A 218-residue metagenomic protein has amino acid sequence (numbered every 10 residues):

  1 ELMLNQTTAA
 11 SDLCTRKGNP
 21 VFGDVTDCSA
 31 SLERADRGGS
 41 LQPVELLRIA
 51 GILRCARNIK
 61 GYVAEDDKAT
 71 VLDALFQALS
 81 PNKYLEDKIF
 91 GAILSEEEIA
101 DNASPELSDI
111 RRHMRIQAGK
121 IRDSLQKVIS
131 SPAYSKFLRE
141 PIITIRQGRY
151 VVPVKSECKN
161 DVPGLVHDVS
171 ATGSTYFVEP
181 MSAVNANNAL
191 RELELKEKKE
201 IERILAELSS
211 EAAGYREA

Functional and structural regions predicted by a protein language model:
E1-E106, I110, A218: Conserved amphipathic alpha-helical "coupling/scaffold" segments that transmit conformational changes between domains
T8, R57, R111, R115-A118 (+5 more regions): Alpha-helical coiled-coil heptad-repeat register
T15, A64, L125, I129-P132 (+3 more regions): Coiled-coil heptad-register positions
E33, L94, R122, Q126-A133 (+4 more regions): Signal for well-folded cores of large energy- and translation-related assemblies
P81-E97, N187-A206: Extended, charged coiled-coil "arm/hinge" scaffolds of SMC/Rad50-like chromosome-maintenance ATPases and other large
I99-H113, K199-A218: Charged, surface-exposed helical/loop "interaction arms" that form contiguous linear patches used for dimerization
S108-K159: Extended, Lys/Arg-enriched charged tracts that mediate electrostatic binding to polyanionic substrates
I142, R146-F177, N187: SMC-family hinge/dimerization module
